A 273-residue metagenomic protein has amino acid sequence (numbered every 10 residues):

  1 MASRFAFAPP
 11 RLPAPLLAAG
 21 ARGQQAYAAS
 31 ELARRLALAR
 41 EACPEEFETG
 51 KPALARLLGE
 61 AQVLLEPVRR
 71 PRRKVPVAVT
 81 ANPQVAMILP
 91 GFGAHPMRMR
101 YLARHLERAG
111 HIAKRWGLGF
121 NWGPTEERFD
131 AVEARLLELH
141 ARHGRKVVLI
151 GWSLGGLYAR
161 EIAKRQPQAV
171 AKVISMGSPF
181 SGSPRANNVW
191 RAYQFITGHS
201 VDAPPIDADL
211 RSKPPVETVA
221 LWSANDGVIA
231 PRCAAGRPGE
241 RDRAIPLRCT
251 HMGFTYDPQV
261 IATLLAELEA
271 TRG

Functional and structural regions predicted by a protein language model:
M1-A86, R104, A109, R142: Flexible, membrane-associating and regulatory peripheral segments of lipid-active enzymes
N82-M97, Y101, H105-G119, G123-E217 (+1 more regions): Serine-dependent carboxylesterase/thioesterase catalytic core of lipase-like alpha/beta-hydrolase/SGNH enzymes
L118-G123, R248-F254: Histidine-bearing beta->alpha loop at or near hydrolase active sites
F129, Y256-L268: Post-His helix in hydrolase/transferase enzymes
R135, L139, T263-T271: C-terminal alpha-helix
P214, V219-G227, L247-C249: Conserved strand-to-loop "acid loop" that flanks and positions the catalytic carboxylate
G227-C233: Conserved alpha/beta-hydrolase "acid-adjacent" motif
A234-L247: Active-site regions of enzymes building and remodeling cell-envelope glycoconjugates
